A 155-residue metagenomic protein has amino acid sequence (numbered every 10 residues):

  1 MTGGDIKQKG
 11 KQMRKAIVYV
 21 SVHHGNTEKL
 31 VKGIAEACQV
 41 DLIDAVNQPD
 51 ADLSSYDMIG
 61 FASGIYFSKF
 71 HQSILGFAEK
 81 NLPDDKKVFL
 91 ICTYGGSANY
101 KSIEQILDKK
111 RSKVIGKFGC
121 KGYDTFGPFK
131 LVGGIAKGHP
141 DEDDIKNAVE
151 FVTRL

Functional and structural regions predicted by a protein language model:
K7-K9, K15-A16, V22, E28 (+2 more regions): FMN-binding flavodoxin-like domain, especially the glycine-rich phosphate-binding loop
V40-P49: A short beta-strand-loop structural module common to alpha/beta enzyme folds
D52: Conserved serine/cysteine hydrolase catalytic core
